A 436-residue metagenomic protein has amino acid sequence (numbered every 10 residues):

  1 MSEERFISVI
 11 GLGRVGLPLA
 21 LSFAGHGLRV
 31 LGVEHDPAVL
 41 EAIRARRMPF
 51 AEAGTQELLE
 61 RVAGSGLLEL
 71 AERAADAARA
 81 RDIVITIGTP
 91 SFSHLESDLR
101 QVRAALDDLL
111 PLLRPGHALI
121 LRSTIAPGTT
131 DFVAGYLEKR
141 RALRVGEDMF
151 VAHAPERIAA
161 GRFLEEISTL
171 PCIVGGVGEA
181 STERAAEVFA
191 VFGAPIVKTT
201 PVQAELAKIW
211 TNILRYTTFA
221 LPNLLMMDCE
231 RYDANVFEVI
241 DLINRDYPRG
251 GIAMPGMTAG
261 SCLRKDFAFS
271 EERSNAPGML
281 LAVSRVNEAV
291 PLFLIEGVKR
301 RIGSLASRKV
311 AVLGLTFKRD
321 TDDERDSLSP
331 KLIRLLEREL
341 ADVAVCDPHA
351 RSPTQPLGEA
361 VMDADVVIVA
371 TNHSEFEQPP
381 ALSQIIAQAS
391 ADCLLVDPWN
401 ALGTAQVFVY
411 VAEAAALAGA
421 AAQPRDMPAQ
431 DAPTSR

Functional and structural regions predicted by a protein language model:
M1-R436: Structural/interface elements that position substrates and couple domains in central-metabolism enzymes
